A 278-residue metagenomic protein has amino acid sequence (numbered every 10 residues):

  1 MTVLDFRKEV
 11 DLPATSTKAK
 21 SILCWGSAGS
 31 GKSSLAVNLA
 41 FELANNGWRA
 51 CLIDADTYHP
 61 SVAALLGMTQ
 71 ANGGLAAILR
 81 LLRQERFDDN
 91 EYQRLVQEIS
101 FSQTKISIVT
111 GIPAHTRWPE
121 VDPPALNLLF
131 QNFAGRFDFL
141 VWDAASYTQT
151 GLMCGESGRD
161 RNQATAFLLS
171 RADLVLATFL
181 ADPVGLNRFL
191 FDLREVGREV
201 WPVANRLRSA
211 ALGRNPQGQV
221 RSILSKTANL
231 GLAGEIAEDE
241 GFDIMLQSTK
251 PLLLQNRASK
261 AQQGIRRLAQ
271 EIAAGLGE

Functional and structural regions predicted by a protein language model:
M1-S21, Q70, R80-D89, R194 (+6 more regions): Acidic-aromatic/histidine active-site loop/patch
P13-L65, A125-L126, N132-A134: Walker A/P-loop phosphate-binding motif and the immediately C-terminal alpha-helix
I22, C51-I53, S107-V109, L174-A177 (+2 more regions): Hydrophobic/aromatic beta-strand patches that form the interior of the parallel beta-sheet core in alpha/beta enzyme
L43-S107: Phosphate-binding loop that captures ATP/GTP phosphates
G67-N72, E195, Q219-S222, K250-L253: Short, hinge-like loop/turn segments at secondary-structure boundaries
H115-N127: Short glycine-rich substrate-engagement loop in P-loop NTPases that contacts/grips substrate
P124-L128, A134-G135, F139, A144-G231: Conserved catalytic-core segment of NTP-binding enzymes
L207, R221-L253, I265: Beta-strand-loop-alpha "switch" segments that mediate conformational coupling across diverse proteins
